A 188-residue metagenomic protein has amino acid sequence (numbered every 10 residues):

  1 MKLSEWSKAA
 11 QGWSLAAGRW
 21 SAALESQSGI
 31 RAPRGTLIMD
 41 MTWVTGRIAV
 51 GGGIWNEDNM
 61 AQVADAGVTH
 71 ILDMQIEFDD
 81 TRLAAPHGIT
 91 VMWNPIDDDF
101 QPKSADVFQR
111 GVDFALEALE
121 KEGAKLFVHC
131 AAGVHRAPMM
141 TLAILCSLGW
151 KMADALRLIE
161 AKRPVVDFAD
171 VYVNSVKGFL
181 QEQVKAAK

Functional and structural regions predicted by a protein language model:
M1-R34, V184: Non-catalytic regulatory/accessory regions that flank a structured catalytic core
P33-K125, C146-L180, V184: Cysteine-based protein phosphatase catalytic domain of the PTP/DSP
G123-L142: A phosphate-binding catalytic loop at a beta-strand-loop-alpha-helix junction that coordinates phosphoryl groups
